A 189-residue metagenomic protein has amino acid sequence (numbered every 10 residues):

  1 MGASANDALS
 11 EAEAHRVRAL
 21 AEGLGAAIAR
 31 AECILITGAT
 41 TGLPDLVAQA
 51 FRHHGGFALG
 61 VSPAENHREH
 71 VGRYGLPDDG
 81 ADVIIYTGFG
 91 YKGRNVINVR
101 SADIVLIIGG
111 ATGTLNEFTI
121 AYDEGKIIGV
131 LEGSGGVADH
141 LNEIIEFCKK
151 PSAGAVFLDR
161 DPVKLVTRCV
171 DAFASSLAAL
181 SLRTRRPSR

Functional and structural regions predicted by a protein language model:
M1-R16, L24-A31: Generic N-terminal amphipathic, Lys/Arg-enriched alpha-helix
N6, A19-A26, G38-G109, G113-I120: Acidic/glycine-enriched connector segments
G42-Q49, A138-C148: Glycine-rich, charge-decorated loop segments at or immediately adjacent to ligand/cofactor-binding or catalytic sites
L59-P63, L115-E117, D123-E143: Short, acidic/small-residue loops that bind anionic groups at enzyme active sites
R68-G72, A138-N142, R168: Short, charged, surface-exposed secondary-structure boundary motifs
I84-F89, A153-R168: Short acidic-hydrophobic, aromatic-tinged amphipathic segments that line or gate anion-handling sites
A172-R189: C-terminal amphipathic helix plus adjacent low-complexity, charged tail appended to glycosyltransferase catalytic
